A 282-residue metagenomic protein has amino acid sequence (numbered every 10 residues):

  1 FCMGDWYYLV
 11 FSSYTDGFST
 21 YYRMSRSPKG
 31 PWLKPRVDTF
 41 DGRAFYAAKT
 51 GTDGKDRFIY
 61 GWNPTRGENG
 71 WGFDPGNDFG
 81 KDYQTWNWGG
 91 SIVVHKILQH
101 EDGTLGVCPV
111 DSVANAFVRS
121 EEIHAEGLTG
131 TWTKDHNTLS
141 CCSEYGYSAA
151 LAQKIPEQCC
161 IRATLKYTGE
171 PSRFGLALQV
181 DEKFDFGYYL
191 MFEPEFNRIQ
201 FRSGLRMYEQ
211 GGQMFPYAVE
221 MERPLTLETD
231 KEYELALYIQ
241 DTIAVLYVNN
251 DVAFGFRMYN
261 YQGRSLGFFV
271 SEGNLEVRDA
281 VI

Functional and structural regions predicted by a protein language model:
F1-T15, D56-E68: Hydrophobic core segments of beta-strands in well-ordered, beta-rich domains
Y8-T15, T20-S25, R36-T39, M221: Aromatic- and carboxylate-enriched substrate-binding clefts and catalytic-loop regions of carbohydrate-active enzymes
G17-M24, G67-P75, S91-V94: Structural motif
Y21-D41, G103-V110: Blade-edge beta-strand/turn elements of extracellular beta-propeller and related beta-sheet repeat scaffolds
W32-L33, G76-K81, Y217-V219: Short Pro/Gly-enriched beta-strand edge/turn motifs at strand-loop
Y46-K49: Beta-propeller and closely related beta-sheet repeat lectin domains
G54-D56, D82-I282: Extracellular glycan-recognition regions
N63-W86: Short, conserved, GDST-rich strand-edge loop motifs in beta-rich repeat architectures
